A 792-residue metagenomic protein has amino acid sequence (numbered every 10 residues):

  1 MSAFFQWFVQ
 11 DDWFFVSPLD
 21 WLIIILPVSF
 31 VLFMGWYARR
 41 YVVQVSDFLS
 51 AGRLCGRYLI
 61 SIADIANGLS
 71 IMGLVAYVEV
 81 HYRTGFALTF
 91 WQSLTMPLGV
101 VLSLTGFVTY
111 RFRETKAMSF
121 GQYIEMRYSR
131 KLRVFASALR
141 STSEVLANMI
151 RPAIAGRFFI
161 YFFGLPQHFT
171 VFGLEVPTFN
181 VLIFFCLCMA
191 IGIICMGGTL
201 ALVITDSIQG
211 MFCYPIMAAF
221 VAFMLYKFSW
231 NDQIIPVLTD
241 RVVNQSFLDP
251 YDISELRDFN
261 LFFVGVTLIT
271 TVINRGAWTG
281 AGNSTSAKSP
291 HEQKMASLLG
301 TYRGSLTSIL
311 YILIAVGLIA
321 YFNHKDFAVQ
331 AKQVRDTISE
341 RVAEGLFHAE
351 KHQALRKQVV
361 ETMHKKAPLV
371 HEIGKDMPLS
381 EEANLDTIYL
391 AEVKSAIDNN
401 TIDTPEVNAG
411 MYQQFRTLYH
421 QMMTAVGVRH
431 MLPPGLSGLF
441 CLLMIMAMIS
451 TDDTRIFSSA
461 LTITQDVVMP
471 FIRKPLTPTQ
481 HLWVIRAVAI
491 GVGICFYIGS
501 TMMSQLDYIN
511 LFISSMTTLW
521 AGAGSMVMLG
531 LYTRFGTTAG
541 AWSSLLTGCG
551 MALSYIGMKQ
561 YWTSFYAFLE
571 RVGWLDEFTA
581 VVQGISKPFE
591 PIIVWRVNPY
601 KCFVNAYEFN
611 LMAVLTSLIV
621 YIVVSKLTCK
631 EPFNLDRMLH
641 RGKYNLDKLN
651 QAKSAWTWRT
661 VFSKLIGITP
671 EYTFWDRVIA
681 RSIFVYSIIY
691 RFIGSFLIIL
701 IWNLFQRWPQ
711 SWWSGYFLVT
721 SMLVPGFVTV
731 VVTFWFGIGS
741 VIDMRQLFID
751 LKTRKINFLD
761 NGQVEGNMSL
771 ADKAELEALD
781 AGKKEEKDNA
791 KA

Functional and structural regions predicted by a protein language model:
M1-W735, G739, I756-F758, E777-K783 (+1 more regions): Membrane-embedded helix-loop-helix hairpins and adjacent transmembrane boundary segments in multi-pass transporters
T753-L776: Solvent-exposed, non-transmembrane helices and loops of integral membrane proteins
